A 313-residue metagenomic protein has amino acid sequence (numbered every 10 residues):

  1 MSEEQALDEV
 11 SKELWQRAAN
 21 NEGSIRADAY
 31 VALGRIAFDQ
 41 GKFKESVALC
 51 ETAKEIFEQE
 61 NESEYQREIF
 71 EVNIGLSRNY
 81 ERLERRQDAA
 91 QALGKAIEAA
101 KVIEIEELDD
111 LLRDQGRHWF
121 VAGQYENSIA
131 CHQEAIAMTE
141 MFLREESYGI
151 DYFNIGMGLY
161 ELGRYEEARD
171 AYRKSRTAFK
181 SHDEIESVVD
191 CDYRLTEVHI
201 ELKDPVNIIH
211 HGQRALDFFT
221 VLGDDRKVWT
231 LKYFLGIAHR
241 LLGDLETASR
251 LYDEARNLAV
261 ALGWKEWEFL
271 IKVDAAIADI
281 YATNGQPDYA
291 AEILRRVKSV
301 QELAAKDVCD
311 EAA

Functional and structural regions predicted by a protein language model:
M1-A6, V10, E254-A313: C-terminal non-catalytic interaction modules
M1-N21, R35-L49, E55-E58, S63-E64 (+2 more regions): Inter-helical turn/loop elements of alpha-helical hairpins
W15-A19, T52-N61, G94-K101, E134-L143 (+4 more regions): Amphipathic alpha-helical segments of tetratricopeptide repeats
S24, E64-R67, E106, E146 (+4 more regions): Residue signature of alpha-solenoid helical repeat architecture, marking inter-repeat boundaries and helix-start
Y30-A37, L49, I69-Y80, A92 (+15 more regions): TPR/Sel1-like alpha-solenoid repeat signature
A89-A96, N207-G212, R250-Y252, Q286-V297: Alpha-helical repeat scaffolds
